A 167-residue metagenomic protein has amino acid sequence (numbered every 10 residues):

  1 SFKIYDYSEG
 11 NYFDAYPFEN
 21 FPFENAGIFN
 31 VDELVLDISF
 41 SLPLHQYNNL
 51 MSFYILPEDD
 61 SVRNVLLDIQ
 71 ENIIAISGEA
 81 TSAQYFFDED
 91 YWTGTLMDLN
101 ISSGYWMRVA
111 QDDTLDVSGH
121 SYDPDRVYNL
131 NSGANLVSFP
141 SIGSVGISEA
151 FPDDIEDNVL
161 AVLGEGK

Functional and structural regions predicted by a protein language model:
S1-K167: N-terminal exported-region signature
